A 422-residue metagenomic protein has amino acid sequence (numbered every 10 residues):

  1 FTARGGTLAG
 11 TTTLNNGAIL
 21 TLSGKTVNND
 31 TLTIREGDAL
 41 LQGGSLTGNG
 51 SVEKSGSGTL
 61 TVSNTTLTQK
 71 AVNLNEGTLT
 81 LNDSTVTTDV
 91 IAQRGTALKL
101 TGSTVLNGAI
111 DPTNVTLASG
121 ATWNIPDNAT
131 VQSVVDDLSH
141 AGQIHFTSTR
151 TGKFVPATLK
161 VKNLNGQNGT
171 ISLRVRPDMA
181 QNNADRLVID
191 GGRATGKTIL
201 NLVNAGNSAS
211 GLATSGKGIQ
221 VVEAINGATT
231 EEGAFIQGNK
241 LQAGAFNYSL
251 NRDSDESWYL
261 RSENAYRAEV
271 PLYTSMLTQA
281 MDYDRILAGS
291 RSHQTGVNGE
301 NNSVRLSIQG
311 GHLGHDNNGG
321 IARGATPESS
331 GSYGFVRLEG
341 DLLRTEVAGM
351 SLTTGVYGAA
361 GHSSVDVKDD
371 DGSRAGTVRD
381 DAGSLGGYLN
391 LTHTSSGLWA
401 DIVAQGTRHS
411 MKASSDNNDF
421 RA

Functional and structural regions predicted by a protein language model:
A3-G5, A9-T11, N15, L20-S23 (+8 more regions): Extracellular beta-solenoid/beta-roll
E263-A422: Outer membrane beta-barrel translocator domains of Type V secretion systems
